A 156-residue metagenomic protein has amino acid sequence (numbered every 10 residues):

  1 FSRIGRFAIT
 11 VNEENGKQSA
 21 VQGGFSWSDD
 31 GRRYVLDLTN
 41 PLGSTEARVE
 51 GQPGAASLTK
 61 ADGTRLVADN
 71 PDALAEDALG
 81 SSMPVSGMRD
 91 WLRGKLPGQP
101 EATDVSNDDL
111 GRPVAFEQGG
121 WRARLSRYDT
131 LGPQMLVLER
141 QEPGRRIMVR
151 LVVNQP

Functional and structural regions predicted by a protein language model:
F1, S19-V21, Y34-V35: Low-complexity, acidic/polar, glycine-enriched regions of mature
F1-G16: A short, Trp-centered hydrophobic/proline-enriched beta-strand micro-motif
T10-E14, T39, T59, E139-Q141: A generic structural motif
S19-G23, E46-V49, R145-L151: Amphipathic hydrophobic-ligand
G23-S28, V49-G51, L125-R127, V153-Q155: Extended lipid/amphipathic-ligand handling interfaces
R32-P84: An acidic-aromatic
D62-G119: Flexible, processing/modification-adjacent segments and terminal tails in exported/periplasmic/extracellular proteins
P97-P156: Gly/Pro-enriched, hydrophobic low-complexity segments that function as extracytoplasmic propeptides/linkers
